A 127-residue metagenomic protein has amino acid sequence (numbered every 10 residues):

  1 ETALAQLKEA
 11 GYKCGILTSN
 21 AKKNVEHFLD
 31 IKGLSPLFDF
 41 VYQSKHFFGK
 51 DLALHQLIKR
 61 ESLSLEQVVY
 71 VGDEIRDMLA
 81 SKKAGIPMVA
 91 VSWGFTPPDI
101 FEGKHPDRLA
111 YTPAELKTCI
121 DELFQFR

Functional and structural regions predicted by a protein language model:
E1-I16, K22-E26, D51-L52: Short, acidic loop-to-helix structural element flanking the phosphoryl-transfer center in phosphate-processing enzymes
E9-A10, K32-L37, E61-L63: Short helix-capping segments at alpha-helix termini
N24-H27, A53, A80, I100 (+1 more regions): Phosphate- and divalent-cation-binding pockets in alpha/beta enzyme and binding domains that engage nucleotide-derived
S35-F48: A short, structured active-site edge motif that brings together acidic residues
D51-M78: Conserved Lys-Pro-Asp/Glu-containing loop-to-beta segment of HAD-superfamily phosphomonoesterases, centered on
V69-A110: Acidic, Mg2+-coordinating phosphoryl-transfer loop and its flanking beta/alpha structural elements, shared across
C119-F126: Short amphipathic alpha-helix with an adjacent loop that forms part of the alpha/beta core around
